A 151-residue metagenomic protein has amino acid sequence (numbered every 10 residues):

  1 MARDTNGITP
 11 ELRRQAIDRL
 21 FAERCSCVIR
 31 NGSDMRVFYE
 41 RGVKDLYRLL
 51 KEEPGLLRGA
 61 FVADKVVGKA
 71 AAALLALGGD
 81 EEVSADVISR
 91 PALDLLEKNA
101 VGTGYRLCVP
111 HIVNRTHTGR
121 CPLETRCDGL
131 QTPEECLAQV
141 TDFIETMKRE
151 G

Functional and structural regions predicted by a protein language model:
G7-D86, C108, V113-P122, R126: Conserved mixed alpha/beta catalytic, RNA-binding, or beta-rich assembly cores of soluble enzyme, regulatory
G78-E81, P91-G151: C-terminal binding/interaction regions
